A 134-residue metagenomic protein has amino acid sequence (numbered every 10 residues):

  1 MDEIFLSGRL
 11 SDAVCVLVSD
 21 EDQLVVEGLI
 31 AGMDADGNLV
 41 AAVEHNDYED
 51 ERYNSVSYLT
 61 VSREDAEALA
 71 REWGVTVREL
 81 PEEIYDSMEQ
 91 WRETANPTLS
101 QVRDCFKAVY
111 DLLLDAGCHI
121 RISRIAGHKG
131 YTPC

Functional and structural regions predicted by a protein language model:
I4: Extended, Lys/Arg-enriched charged tracts that mediate electrostatic binding to polyanionic substrates
R9-L39: Amphipathic, interaction-prone secondary-structure segments
V16, L24-V26, N54, T98 (+1 more regions): Sparse, context-dependent recognition of short Cys/His-centered cofactor- or disulfide-binding micro-motifs
V18-D20, V26, D47, G117-I120: Generic ordered-secondary-structure signal
D36-V75: Intrinsically disordered, low-complexity regulatory segments enriched in Ser/Thr/Pro and charged residues
T60-S62, A66-C134: Low-complexity intrinsically disordered segments
